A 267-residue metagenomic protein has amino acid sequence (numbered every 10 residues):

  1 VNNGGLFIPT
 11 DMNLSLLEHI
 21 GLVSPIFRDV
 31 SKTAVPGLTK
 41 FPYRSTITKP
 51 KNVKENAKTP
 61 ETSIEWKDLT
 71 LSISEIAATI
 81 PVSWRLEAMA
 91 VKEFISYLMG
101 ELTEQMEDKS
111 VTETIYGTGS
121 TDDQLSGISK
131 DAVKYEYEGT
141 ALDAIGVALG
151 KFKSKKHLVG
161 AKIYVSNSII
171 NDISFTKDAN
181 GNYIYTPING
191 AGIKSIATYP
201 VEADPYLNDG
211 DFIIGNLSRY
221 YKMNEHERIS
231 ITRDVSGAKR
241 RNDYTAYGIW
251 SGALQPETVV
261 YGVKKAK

Functional and structural regions predicted by a protein language model:
N2-A78: Assembly/oligomerization interface modules of large self-assembling protein complexes
D11-I20, A90, F94-S110, A148 (+2 more regions): Short, Φ-rich (hydrophobic/aromatic) sequence segments
S45-I47, W84, E104, D108 (+1 more regions): Beta-strand elements of well-folded, non-transmembrane domains
K49-N52, G210-D211, L254: Short, solvent-exposed loop/turn elements at domain surfaces
K58-E61, K67-K151, G262-K267: Alpha-helical scaffold segments that mediate packing/assembly in large oligomeric complexes
F94-I95, T176-A179, P256-G262: Composition- and surface-driven signal marking solvent-exposed, interaction-prone regions in large proteins
G119-S120, Q124-W250: Extended oligomerization regions of viral-like shell subunits
G248-K267: Structural signal for terminal/edge beta-strands and the immediately following C-terminal loop/tail that closes
